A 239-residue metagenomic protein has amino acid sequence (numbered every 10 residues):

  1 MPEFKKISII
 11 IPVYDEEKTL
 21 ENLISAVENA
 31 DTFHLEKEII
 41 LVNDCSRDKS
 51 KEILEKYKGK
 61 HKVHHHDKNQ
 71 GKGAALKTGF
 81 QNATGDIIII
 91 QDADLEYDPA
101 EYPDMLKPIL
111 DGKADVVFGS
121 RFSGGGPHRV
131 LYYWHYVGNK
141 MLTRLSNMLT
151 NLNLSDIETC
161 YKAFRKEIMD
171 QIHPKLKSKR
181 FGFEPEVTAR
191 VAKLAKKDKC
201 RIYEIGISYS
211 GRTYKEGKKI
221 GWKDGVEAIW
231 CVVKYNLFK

Functional and structural regions predicted by a protein language model:
M1-K6, K18, L149-N151, K175-K239: Hydrophobic helical membrane-anchoring modules
M1-N29: N-proximal low-complexity "stem/linker" segments adjacent to membrane-targeting elements
E16-T19, S46, K72, D98: Donor nucleotide-sugar binding loop of glycosyltransferases
I24, E28, L35-C45, H64-H66: Short beta-strand/loop segment that forms part of the nucleotide-sugar
K37-I40, K51-N82: Conserved donor nucleotide-binding strand/loop of the catalytic core
N43-K51, L95: A conserved acidic beta->alpha catalytic loop
H66-N82, I87, P99-F181, G211-I229: Acceptor/aglycone-binding surface of glycosyltransferases and processive sugar-polymer synthases
